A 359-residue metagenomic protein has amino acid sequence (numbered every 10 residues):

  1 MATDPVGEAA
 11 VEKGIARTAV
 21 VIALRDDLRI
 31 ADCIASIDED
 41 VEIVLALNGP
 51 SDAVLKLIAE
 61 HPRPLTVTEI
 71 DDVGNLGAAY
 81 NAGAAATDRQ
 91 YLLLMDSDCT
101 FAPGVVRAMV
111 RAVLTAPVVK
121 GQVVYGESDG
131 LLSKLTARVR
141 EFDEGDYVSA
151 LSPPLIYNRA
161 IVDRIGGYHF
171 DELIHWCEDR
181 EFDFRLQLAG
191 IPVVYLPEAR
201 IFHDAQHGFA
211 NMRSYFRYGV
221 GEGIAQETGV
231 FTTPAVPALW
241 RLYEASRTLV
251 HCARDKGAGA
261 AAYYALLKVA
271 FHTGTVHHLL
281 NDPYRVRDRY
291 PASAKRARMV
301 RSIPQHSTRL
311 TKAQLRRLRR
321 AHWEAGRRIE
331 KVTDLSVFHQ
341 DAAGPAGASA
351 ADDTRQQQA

Functional and structural regions predicted by a protein language model:
D26-E39: Short, well-formed alpha-helical segments that are part of the catalytic scaffolds of diverse glycosyltransferases
L47-K56, D96-T100: A conserved acidic beta->alpha catalytic loop
I70-T87: Glycine-rich, basic loop-to-helix element that forms the pyrophosphate-binding segment of sugar-nucleotide handling
L92: Short aromatic/hydrophobic "clamp" motif used to bind/position activated sugar donors
G104-L131: Conserved donor NDP-sugar-binding/catalytic core segment of glycosyltransferases
H175-F182: Acidic donor-binding loop at a coil-to-helix junction in glycosyltransferase catalytic cores that engages
Y195-R213, E222-Q226: Active-site donor/metal-binding and catalytic loop motifs of nucleotide-sugar-dependent glycosylation enzymes
S214-G221, F231-A359: Non-catalytic, C-terminal membrane-associated alpha-helical segments of glycosyltransferases
